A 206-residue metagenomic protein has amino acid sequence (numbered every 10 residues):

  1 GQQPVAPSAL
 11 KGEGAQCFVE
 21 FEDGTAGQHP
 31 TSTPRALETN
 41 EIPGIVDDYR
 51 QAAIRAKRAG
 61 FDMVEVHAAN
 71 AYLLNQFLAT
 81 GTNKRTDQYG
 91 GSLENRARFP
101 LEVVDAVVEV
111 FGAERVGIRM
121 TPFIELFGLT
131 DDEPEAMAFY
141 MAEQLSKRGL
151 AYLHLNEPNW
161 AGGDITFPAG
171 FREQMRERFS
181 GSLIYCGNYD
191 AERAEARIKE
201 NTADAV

Functional and structural regions predicted by a protein language model:
G1-V206: Flavin-dependent oxidoreductase catalytic cores
